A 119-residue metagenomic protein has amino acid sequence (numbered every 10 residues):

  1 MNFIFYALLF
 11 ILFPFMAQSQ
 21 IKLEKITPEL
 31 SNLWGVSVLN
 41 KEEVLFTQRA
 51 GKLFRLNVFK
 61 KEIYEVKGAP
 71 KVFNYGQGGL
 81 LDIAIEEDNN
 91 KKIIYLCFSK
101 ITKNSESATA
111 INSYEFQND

Functional and structural regions predicted by a protein language model:
M1-I21: Bacterial Sec-dependent N-terminal signal peptides
S19-D119: Acidic, Gly/Ser/Thr-rich repeat motifs that build Ca2+-stabilized beta-propeller blades
